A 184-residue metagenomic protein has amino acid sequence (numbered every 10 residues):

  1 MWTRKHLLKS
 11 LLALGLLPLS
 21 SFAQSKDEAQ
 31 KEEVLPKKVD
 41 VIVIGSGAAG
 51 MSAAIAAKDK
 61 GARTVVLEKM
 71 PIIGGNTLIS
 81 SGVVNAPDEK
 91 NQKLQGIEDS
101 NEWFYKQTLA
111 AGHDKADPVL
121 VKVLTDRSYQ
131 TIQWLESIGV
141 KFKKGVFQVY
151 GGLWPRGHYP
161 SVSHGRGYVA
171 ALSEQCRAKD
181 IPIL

Functional and structural regions predicted by a protein language model:
M1-L14: N-terminal secretory signal peptides and thylakoid transit peptides that target proteins across membranes
L16-S21: Hydrophobic h-region of N-terminal signal peptides that target proteins for export in Gram-negative bacteria
K26-K37: A short, basic/flexible loop-to-alpha-helix module at the beginning of a structural domain
L35-G47: Beta1/beta-strand and adjacent pyrophosphate-binding region of the FAD-binding site in flavoprotein oxidoreductases
G50: N-terminal Rossmann-fold NAD(P) dinucleotide-binding loop
A53-A54: Short helix immediately C-terminal to the catalytic nucleophile in hydrolase catalytic domains
A57: Aromatic pocket-lining residues of Rossmann-like dinucleotide-binding sites
A62-R63, K69-L184: Conserved N-terminal/central alpha/beta ligand/cofactor-binding core
